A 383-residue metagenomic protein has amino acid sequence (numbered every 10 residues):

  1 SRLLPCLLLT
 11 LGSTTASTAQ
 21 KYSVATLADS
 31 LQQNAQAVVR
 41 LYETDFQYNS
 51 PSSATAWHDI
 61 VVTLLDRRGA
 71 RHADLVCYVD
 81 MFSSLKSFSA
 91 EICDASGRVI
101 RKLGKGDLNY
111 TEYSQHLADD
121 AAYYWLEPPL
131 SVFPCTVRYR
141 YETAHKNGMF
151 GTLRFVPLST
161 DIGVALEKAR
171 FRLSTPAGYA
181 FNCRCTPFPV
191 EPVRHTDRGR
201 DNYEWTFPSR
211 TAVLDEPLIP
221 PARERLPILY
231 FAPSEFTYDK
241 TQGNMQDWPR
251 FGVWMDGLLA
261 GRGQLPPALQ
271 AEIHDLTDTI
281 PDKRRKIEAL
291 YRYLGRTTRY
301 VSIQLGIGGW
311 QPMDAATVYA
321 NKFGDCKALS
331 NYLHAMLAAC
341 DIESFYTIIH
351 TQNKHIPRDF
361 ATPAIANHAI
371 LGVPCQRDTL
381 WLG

Functional and structural regions predicted by a protein language model:
S1-Y22: Bacterial Sec-dependent N-terminal signal peptides
T18-L166, R170: Lumenal/extracellular ectodomains and adaptor appendage modules of the eukaryotic vesicle/secretory system
Q20-V24, V132, A144-F155, D161-I303: Secretory-pathway-linked proteins and extracytosolic
A121, V132, L166, R198-R200 (+2 more regions): Short, solvent-exposed loop/turn segments at the edges of secondary structure
A122-E127, I273-I280, A315-F323: Second-shell loop/turn segments in exported
P266-A271, R299-K322, Q352: Short, conserved helix/loop micro-motifs enriched in His/Cys and acidic residues
R292, I303, A328-G383: Hydrophobic/aromatic-rich core segments of domains that either
